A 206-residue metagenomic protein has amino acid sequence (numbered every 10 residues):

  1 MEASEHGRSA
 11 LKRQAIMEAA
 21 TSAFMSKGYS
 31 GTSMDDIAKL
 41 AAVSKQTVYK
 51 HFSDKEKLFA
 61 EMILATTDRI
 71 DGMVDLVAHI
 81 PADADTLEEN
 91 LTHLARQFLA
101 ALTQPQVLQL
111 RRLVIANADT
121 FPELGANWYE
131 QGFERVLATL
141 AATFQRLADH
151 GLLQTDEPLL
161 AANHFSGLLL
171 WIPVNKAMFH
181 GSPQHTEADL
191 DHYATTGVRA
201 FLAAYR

Functional and structural regions predicted by a protein language model:
M1-A3, H93, Q97, A138 (+2 more regions): C-terminal peripheral helix-coil segments that are non-catalytic and often amphipathic
M1-V43, K50-K57, A82: Basic, helix-initiating cap at the start of DNA-binding domains
F24, Y29, S33-M34, S44-K45 (+5 more regions): Amphipathic alpha-helical segments enriched in hydrophobic/aromatic and basic residues that form the DNA-contacting
E61, D75-L108, P158-F165: Hydrophobic alpha-helical connector segments
A65-E88, A177-A188: Short, flexible, glycine-rich and Lys/Arg-enriched loop motifs at helix boundaries that contact anionic partners
T66, I70-V74, Q106, P122 (+2 more regions): Short amphipathic alpha-helical interaction/hinge segments
A100-A101, P105, Q109, L113-I115 (+2 more regions): Amphipathic alpha-helical packing segments from all-alpha helical-bundle domains
N127-G132, A148-S166: All-alpha amphipathic helical-bundle segments outside canonical DNA-binding/catalytic cores that form hydrophobic
